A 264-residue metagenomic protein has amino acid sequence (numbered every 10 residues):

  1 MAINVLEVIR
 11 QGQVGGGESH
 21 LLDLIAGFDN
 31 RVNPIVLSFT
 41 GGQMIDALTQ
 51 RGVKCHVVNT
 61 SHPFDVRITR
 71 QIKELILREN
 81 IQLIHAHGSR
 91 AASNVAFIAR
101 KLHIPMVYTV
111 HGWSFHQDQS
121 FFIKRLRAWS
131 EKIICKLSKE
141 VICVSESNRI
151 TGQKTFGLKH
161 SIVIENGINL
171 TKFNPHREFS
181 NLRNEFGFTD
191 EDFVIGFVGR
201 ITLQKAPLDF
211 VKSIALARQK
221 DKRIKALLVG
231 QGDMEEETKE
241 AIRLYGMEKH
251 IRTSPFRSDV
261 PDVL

Functional and structural regions predicted by a protein language model:
E7-Q11, G15-N30, S38-A47, S130: Short amphipathic alpha-helix
G15-A26, F193, F197-Q219, A226 (+1 more regions): A conserved mid-protein helix/loop that constitutes part of the nucleotide-sugar donor-binding site
Q43-Q50, L227-E248: Short, structured helix-loop element that forms part of the nucleotide-activated donor/catalytic region
D46-C55, N148-T171, P175-R177: Helix-loop-beta element that forms the nucleotide-linked donor phosphate-binding surface in glycosyltransferases
V66-R70, P105, F115-L137, I150: Nucleotide-sugar donor phosphate/pyrophosphate-binding loop at the beta->alpha transition of glycosyltransferases
A86-N94, V110: Short His-centered aromatic/hydrophobic patch
N174-F188, V194: A short helix/loop element that forms part of the nucleotide-sugar donor recognition site in Leloir-type
M234-E237, M247-S258, V263: Active-site donor-binding acidic/aromatic loop of nucleotide-activated sugar and phosphosugar transferases involved
